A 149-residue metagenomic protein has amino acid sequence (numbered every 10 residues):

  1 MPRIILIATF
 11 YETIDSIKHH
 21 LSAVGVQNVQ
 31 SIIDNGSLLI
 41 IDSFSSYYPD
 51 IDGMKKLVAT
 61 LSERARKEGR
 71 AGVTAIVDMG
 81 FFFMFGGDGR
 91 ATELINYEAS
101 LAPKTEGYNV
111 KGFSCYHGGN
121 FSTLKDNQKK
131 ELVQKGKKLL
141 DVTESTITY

Functional and structural regions predicted by a protein language model:
M1-Y149: Non-catalytic regulatory/interaction regions at protein termini and inter-domain linkers
